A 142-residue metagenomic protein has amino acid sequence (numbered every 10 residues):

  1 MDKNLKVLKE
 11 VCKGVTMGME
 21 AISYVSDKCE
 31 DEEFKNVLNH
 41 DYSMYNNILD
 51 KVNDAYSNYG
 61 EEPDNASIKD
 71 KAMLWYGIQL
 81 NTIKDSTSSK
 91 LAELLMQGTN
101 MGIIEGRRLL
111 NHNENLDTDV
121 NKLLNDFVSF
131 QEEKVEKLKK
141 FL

Functional and structural regions predicted by a protein language model:
M1-C29, K90-E114: Alpha-helical bundle segments that constitute or directly flank the non-heme di-iron/ferroxidase center
N4-V11, E32-D50, S88-L94, D119-F130: Alpha-helical scaffold segments that form or flank carboxylate-/histidine-based iron centers
K6, K13, M17-E20, Y24 (+7 more regions): Acidic, glycine/polar-rich low-complexity segments that are predisposed to form short amphipathic helices
M19, N46-L49, N53-Y56, L80 (+3 more regions): A structural signal for well-ordered alpha-helices, especially hydrophobic packing surfaces of coiled-coils
D50, D54-I103: Carboxylate-rich helix-loop segments that flank metal/cofactor sites and access channels in metalloenzymes
E61-A66, N115-L123: Short, highly charge-biased, low-complexity peptide segments
